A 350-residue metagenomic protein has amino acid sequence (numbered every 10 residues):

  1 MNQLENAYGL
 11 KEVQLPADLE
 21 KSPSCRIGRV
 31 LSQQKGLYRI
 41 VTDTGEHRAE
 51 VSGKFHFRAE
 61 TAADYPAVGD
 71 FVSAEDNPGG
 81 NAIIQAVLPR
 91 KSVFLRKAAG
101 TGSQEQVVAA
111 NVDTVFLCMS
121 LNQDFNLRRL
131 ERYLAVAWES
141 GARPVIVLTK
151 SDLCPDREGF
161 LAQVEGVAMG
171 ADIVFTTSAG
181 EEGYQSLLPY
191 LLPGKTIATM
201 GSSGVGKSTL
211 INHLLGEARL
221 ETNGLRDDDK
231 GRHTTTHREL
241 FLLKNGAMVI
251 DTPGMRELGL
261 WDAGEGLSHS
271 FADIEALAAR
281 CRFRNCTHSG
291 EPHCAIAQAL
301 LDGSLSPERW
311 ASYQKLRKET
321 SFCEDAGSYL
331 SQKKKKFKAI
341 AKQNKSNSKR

Functional and structural regions predicted by a protein language model:
M1-L127: N-terminal accessory targeting/assembly segments
Q3, E60-P78, P89-V108, T114 (+4 more regions): Helix-rich effector regions associated with P-loop NTPase G domains
V108-G170: Phosphate-binding glycine-rich loops and their immediate beta-loop-alpha structural context
F125, C154-P155, E182, R256-G259: Catalytic P-loop NTPase motifs of RecA-like helicase/translocase cores
A137, L191, L210: Conserved hydrophobic/aromatic pocket- or pore-lining residues that grip, position, or stack substrates in active sites
R143, K150-V205: Canonical P-loop GTPase G-domain recognition
K207-N223: A conserved segment at the C-terminal end of the G1
